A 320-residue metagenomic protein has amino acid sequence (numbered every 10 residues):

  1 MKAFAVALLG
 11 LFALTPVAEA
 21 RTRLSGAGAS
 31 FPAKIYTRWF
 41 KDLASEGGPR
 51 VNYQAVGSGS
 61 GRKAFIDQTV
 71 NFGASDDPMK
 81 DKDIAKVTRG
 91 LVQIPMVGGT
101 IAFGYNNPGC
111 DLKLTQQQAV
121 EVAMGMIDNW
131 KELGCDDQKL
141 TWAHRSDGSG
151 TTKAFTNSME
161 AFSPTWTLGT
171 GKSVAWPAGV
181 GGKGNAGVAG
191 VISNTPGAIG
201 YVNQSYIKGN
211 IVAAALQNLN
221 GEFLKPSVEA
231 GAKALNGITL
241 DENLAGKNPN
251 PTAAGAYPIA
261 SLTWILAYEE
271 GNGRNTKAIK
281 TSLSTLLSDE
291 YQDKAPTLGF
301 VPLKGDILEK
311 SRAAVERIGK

Functional and structural regions predicted by a protein language model:
A5-A13: Bacterial N-terminal signal peptides
L14-A20: Sec/Tat signal peptide C-region and signal peptidase I cleavage site
A20-K320: Flexible loop/hinge segments at secondary-structure junctions
